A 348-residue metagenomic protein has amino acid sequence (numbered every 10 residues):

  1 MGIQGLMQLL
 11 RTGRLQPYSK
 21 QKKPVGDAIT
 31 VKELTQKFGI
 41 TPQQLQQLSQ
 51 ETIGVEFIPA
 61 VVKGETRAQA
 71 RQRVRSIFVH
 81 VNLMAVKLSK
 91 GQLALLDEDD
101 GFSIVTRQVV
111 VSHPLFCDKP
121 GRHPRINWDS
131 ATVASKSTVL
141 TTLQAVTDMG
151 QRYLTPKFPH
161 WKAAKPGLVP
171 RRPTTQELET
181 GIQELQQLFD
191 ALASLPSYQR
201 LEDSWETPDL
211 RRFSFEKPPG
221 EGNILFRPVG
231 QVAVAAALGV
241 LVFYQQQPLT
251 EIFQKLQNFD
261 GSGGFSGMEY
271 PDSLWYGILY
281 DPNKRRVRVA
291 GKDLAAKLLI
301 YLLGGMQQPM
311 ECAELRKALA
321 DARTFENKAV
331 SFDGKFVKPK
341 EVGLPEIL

Functional and structural regions predicted by a protein language model:
G2-L348: Accessory terminal alpha-helical modules
